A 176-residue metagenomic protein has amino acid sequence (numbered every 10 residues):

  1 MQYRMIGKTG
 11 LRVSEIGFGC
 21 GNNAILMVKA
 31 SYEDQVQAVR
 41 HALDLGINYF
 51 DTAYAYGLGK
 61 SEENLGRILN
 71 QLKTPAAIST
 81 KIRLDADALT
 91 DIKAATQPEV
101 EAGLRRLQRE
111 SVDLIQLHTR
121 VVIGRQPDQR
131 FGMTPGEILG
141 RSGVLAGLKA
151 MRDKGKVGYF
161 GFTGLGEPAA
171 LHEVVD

Functional and structural regions predicted by a protein language model:
M1-A77, G147: N-terminal binding-site loop/beta-alpha segment at the start of enzyme catalytic domains that lines or forms
E15-G17, D51, A77-T80, D113-Q116 (+1 more regions): Structural recognition of the beta-strand scaffold that forms the well-ordered cores of secreted hydrolase catalytic
G19, T80-K81, P127-D128: Short glycine/proline-rich turn/loop motifs
G21-N23, A53-A55, K81-D85, L117-R120 (+1 more regions): Active-site beta-loop-alpha junctions enriched in small/polar residues
L26-M27, T90-D176: Glycine/proline-rich, positively charged, aromatic-decorated active-site loop/lid region on the catalytic face
R40, D44, N48-Y49, L84-P98 (+1 more regions): Short, charged N-terminal helix-start/capping segments
G59-K60, D87, A169: Residues that form or flank phosphate/diphosphate-binding pockets in enzymes that use nucleotide phosphates
Q71-A94, H118-V121: Structural motif corresponding to the early beta-alpha repeats
